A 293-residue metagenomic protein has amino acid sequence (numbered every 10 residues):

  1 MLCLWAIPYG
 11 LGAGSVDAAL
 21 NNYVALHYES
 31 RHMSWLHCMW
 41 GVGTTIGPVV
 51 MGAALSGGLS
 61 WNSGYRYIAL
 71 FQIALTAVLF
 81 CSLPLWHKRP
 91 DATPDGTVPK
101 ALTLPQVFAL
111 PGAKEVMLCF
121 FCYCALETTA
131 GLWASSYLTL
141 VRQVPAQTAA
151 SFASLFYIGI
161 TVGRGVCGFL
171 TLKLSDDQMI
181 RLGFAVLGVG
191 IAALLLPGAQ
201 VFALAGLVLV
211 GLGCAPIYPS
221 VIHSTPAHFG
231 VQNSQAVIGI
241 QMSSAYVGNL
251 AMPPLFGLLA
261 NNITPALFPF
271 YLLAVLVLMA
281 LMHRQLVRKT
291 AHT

Functional and structural regions predicted by a protein language model:
W5-M39: Cytoplasmic helix-loop-helix junction between adjacent transmembrane helices in 12-TM secondary transporters
E29-M39, A146-Q147, V231-Q241: Loop-to-transmembrane helix entry/capping segments in MFS-fold secondary transporters and related SLC/MFSD carriers
L36-H87: Helix-loop-helix hairpin linking two adjacent transmembrane segments in secondary transporters
V50-L59, L138-T139, L170-T171, L255-T264: Interfacial helix-cap and linker-helix signal at transmembrane-aqueous boundaries of multi-pass secondary transporters
L83-T103: Flexible cytoplasmic inter-helical loops of multi-pass small-molecule transporters
P111-S154, I158-T161: Extracytoplasmic gate region of multi-pass secondary transporters
L174-V221: C-terminal transmembrane helical hairpin of 12-TM major facilitator-type secondary transporters
H228-P265: A late C-terminal transmembrane helix in Major Facilitator Superfamily
